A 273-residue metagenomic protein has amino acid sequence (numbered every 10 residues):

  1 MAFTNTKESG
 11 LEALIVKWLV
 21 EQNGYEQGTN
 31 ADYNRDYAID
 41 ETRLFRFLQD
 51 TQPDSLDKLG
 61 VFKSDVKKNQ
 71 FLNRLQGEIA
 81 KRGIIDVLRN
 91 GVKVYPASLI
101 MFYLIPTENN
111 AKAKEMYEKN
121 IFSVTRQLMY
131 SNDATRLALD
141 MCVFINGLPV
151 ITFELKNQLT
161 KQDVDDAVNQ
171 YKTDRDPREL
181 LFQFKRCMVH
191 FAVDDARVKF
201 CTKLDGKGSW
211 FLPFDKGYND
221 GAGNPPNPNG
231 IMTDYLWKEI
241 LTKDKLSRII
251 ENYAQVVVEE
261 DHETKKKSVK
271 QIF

Functional and structural regions predicted by a protein language model:
A2-F273: ATP-dependent helicase/translocase motor core
